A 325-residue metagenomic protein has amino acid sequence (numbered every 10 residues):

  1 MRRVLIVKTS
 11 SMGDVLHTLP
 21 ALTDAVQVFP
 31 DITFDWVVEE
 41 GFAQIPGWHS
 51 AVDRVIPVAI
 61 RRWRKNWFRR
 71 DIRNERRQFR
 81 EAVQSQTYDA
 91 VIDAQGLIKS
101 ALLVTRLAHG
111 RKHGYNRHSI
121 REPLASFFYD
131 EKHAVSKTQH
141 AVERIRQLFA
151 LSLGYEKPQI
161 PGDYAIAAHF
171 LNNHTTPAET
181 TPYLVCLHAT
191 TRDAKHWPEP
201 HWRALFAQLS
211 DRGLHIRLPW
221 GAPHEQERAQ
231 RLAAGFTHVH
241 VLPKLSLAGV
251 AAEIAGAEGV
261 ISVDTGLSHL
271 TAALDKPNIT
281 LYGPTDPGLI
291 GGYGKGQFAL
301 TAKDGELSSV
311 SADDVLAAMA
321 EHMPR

Functional and structural regions predicted by a protein language model:
M1-R325: Catalytic machinery of carbohydrate-active enzymes, primarily nucleotide-sugar-dependent glycosyltransferases
